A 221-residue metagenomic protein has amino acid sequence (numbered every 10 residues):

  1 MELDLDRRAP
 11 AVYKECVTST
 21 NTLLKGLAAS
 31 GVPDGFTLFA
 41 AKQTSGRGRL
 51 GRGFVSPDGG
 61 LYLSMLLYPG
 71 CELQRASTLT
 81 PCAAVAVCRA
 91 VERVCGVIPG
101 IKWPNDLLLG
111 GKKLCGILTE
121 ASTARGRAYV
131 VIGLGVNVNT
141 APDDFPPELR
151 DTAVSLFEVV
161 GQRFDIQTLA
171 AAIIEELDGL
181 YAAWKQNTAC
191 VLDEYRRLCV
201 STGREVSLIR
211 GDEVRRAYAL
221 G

Functional and structural regions predicted by a protein language model:
M1-R93, C115, F164: N-terminal lobe of the biotin/lipoate ligase/transferase fold
E15, I101-W103: Short loop/edge segments at beta-strand edges and connector loops that shape dinucleotide/nucleotide cofactor-binding
S56-P57, K102, G110: A short, compositionally biased micro-patch
L73, S77-P99, L109-G221: Long, positively charged amphipathic alpha-helical accessory segments at protein N-termini or as interdomain linkers
D106: Conserved active-site carboxylates
